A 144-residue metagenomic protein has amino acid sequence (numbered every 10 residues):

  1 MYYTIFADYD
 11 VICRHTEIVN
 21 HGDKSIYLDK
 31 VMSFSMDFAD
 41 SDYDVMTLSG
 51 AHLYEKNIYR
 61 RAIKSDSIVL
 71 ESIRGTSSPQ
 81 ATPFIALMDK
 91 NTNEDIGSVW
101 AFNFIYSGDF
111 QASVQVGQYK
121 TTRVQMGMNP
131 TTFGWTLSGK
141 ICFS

Functional and structural regions predicted by a protein language model:
M1-V116, T121-T122, N129-G134: Polysaccharide-binding surfaces and accessory modules of carbohydrate-active proteins
W135-S144: Short Pro-Gly-centered flexible turn/kink motifs
